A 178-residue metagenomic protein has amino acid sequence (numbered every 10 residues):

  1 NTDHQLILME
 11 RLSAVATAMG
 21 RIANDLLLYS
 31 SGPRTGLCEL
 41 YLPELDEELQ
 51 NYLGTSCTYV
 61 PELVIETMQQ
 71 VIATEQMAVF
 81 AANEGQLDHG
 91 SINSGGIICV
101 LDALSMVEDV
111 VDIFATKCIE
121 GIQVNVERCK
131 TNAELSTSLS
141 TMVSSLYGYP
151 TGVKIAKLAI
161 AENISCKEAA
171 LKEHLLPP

Functional and structural regions predicted by a protein language model:
N1-L27, I97: Helix-rich catalytic cores of soluble enzyme domains
N24, S31-P178: Catalytic-core signal marking the mid-to-C-terminal active-site face
